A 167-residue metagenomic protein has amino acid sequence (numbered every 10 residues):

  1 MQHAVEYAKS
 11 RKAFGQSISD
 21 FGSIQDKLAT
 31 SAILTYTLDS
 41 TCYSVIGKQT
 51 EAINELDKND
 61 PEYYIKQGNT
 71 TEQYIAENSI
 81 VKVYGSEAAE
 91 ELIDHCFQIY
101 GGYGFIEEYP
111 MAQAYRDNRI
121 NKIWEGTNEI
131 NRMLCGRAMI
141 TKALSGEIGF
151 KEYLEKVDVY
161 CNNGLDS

Functional and structural regions predicted by a protein language model:
M1-S167: Flavin-dependent oxidoreductase catalytic core characteristic of acyl-CoA dehydrogenase/oxidase-like enzymes
